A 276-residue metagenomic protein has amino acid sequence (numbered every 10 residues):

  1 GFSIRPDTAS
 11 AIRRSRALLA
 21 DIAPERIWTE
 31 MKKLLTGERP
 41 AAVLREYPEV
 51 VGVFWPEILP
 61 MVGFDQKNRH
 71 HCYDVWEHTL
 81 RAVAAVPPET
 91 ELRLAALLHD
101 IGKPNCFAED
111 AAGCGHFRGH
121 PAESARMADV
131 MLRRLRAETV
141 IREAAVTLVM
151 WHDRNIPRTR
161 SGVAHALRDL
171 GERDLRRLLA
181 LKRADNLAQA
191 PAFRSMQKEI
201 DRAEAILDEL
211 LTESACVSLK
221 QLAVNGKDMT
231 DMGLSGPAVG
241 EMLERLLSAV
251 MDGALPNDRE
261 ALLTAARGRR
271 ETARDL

Functional and structural regions predicted by a protein language model:
G1, V130-R134, Q189-L276: Charged substrate- and nucleic-acid-binding regions of tRNA-handling and nucleotidyl-transfer enzymes, centered on
G1-A20: Internal alpha/beta core interface subdomains
A11, E57-Q66, A145-T147, P237-A249: Short linear loop/turn motifs
S15-L18, F54-P60, A215-K220: Glycine-rich, flexible loop/turn motifs
R16, H71, G113, S218 (+1 more regions): Generic anion/oxyanion-binding catalytic loop in active/binding sites
D21-S195: Conserved, hydrophobic alpha-helical core segments of structured domains
